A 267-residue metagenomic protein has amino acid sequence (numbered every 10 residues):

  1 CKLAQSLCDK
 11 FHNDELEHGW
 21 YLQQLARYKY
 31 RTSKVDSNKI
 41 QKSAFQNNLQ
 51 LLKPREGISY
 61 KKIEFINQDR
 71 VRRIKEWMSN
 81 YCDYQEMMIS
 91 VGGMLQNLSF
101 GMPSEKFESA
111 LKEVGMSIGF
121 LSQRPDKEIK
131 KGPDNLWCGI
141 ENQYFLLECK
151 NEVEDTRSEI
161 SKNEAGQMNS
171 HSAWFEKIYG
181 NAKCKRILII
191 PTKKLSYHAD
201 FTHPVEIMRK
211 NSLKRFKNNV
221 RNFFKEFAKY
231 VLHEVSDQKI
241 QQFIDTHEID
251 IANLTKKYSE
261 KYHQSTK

Functional and structural regions predicted by a protein language model:
C1, K29-T32, K112: Hydrophobic/aromatic side-chain positions at a characteristic register within alpha-helices of tetratricopeptide repeats
K2-D9, V35-N47: Alpha-helical repeat scaffolds
F11, L16-H18, S37: Residues that mark the junctions of alpha-helical repeat units in TPR/alpha-solenoid scaffolds
E15-W20, L51-R55: Generic helix N-cap/helix-start motif at coil->alpha-helix transitions
E17-Q24, Y28-R31: "A position-specific structural signal for the A-helix of alpha-solenoid helical repeats
Y28-R31, Y60-K62, Q167, H263-K267: Long, compositionally biased intrinsically disordered regions
Q41-A44, N48-M102: Interdomain/boundary linker segments immediately adjacent to catalytic/signaling cores
M87-N253: Catalytic core segments in nucleotide and nucleic-acid processing enzymes
